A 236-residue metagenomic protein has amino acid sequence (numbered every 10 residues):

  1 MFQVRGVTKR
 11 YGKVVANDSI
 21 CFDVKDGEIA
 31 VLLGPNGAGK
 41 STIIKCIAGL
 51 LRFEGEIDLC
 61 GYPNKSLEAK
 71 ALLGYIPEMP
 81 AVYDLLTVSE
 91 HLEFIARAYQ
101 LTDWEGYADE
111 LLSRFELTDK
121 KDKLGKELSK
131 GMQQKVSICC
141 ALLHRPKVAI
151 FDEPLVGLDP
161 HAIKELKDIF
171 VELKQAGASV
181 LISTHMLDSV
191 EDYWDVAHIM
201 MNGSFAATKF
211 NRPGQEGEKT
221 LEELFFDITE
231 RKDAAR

Functional and structural regions predicted by a protein language model:
A48: Helix-to-loop junction immediately C-terminal to a conserved catalytic motif
G55-A69: Conserved ABC transporter NBD signature motif
E93, R97-K120: Conserved ABC ATPase "signature" region
L124-G131: Conserved ABC ATPase signature
A149-E153: Catalytic Walker B motif of ABC-type/P-loop ATPase nucleotide-binding domains
V196-F210: H-loop (His-switch) and adjacent beta-strand-loop-beta switch element of ABC-type ATPase nucleotide-binding domains
